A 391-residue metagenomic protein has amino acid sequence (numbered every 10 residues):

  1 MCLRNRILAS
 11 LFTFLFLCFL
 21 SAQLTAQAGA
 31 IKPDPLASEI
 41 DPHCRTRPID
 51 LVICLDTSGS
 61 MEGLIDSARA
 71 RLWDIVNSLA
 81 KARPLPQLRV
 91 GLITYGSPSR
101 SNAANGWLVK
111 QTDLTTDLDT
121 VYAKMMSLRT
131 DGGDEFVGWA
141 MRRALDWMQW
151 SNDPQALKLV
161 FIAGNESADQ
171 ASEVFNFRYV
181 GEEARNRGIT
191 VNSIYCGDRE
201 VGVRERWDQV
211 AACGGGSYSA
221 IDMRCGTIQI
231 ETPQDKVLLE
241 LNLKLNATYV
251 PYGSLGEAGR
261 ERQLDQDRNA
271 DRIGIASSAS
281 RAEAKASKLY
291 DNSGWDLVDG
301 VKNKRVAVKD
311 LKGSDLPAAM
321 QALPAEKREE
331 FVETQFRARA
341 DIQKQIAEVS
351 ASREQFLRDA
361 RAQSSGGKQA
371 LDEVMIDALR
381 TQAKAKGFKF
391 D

Functional and structural regions predicted by a protein language model:
M1-F12: Bacterial N-terminal signal peptides that target proteins for export
C2, A22-A28: Nucleic-acid enzyme cleavage-core boundary/entry regions
S10-Q23: Bacterial N-terminal signal peptides
Q27-G226, T232-D235, N303-G313, A319-Q321 (+4 more regions): Divalent cation-coordinating acidic motifs and surrounding scaffolds that mediate Ca2+/Mg2+/Mn2+/Zn2+-dependent binding
I53, E326-K327, F331: Alpha-helical, heptad-rich or low-complexity scaffold/stalk segments that mediate oligomerization or tethering
F177-G181, R187-I189, E200-N303: Eukaryote-biased recognition of electropositive, low-complexity segments and basic polyanion/acidic-motif-binding
D315-L316, K327: A general alpha-helix detector
